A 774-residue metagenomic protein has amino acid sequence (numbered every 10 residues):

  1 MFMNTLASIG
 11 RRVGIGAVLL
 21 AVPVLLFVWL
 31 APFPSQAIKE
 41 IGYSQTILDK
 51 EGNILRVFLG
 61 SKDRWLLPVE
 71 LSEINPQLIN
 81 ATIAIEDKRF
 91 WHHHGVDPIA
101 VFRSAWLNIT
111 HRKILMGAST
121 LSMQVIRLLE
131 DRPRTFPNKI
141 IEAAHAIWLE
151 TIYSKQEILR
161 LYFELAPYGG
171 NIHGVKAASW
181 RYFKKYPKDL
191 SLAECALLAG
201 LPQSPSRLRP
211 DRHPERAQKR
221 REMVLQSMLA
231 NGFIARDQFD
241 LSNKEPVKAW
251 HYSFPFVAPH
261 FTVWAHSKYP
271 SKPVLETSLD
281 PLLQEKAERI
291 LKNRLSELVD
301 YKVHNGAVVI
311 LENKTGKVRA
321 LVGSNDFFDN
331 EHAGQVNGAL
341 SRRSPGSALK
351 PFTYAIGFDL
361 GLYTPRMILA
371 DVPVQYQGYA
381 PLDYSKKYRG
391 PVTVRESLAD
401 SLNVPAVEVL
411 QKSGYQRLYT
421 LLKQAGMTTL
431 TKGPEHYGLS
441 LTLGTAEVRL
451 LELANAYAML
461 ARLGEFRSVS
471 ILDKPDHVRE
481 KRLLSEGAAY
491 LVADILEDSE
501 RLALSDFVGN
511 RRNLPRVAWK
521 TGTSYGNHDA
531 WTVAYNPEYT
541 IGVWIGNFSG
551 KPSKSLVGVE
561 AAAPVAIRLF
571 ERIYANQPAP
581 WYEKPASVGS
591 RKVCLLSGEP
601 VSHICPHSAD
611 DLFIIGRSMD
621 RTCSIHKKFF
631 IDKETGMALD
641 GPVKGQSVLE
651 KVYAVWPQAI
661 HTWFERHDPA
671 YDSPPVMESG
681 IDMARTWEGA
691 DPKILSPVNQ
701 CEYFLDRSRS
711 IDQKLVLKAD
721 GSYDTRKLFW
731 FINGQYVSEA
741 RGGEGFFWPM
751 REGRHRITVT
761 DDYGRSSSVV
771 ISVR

Functional and structural regions predicted by a protein language model:
F2-K50, R89, I109: N-terminal type II signal-anchor transmembrane helix that functions as the membrane-insertion/stop-transfer segment
T5-G10, A17, S35, L48 (+4 more regions): Soluble, non-transmembrane domains of envelope/secretory-pathway proteins that act on or interact with carbohydrate
V24, K113-R289, V322, P381-L382 (+4 more regions): Non-catalytic, structured segments within soluble enzyme domains
S44-V57, I74, L190, A265 (+2 more regions): A short, well-structured edge-of-sheet supersecondary motif
A81-I83, M228, A287, T315-G316 (+6 more regions): Active-site SXXK
W91-V101, H173-K176, A235-F239, H332 (+3 more regions): Short, well-structured active-site flanking segments
T110-R134, K188, H251-P270, Y363-L418 (+2 more regions): Conserved catalytic neighborhood of penicillin-recognizing serine enzymes
T277-D300, V308-E312, L321-S324, D329-S341 (+2 more regions): A penicillin-recognizing enzyme superfamily signal
